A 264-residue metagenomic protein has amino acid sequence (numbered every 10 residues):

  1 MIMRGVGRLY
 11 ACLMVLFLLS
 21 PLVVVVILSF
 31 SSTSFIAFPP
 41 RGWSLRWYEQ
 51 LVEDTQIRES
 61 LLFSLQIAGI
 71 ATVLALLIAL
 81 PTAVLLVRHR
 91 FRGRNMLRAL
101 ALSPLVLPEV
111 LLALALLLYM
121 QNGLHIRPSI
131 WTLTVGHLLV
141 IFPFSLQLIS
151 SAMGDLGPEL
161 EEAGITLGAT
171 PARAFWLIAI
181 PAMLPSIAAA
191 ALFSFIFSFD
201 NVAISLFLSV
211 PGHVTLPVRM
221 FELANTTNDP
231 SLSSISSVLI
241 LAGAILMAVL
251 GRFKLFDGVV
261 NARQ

Functional and structural regions predicted by a protein language model:
M1, T33, Y48-Q56, F199-G251 (+1 more regions): Interhelical loop and adjacent transmembrane-helix boundary motif in polytopic membrane transport permeases
M1-G5, G69-A101, L114-Q121, P158 (+2 more regions): Transmembrane-helix boundary motif in ABC transporter permease subunits
M1-Y10, G93, S150-E161, I165 (+2 more regions): C-terminal transmembrane helix and the adjacent membrane-cytosol boundary/short C-terminal tail of inner/organellar
Y10, V15-L22, L139, L146-I149 (+3 more regions): Transmembrane alpha-helices
S20-L22, A68, T72-V84, V110 (+7 more regions): Hydrophobic positions within alpha-helical transmembrane segments of bacterial inner-membrane proteins
S20-T55, Y119, L206-P211, Q264: Short membrane-interfacial helix/loop motifs at transmembrane-helix boundaries
I36, P40, L45, G93-R94 (+3 more regions): Membrane-interfacial helix termini and adjacent extracytoplasmic/periplasmic loops of multi-pass transporters
E59-F63, Y119-F142, L184-S186, A191 (+1 more regions): Loop-to-helix entry region at the N-terminal start of transmembrane alpha-helices in multi-pass membrane transporters
